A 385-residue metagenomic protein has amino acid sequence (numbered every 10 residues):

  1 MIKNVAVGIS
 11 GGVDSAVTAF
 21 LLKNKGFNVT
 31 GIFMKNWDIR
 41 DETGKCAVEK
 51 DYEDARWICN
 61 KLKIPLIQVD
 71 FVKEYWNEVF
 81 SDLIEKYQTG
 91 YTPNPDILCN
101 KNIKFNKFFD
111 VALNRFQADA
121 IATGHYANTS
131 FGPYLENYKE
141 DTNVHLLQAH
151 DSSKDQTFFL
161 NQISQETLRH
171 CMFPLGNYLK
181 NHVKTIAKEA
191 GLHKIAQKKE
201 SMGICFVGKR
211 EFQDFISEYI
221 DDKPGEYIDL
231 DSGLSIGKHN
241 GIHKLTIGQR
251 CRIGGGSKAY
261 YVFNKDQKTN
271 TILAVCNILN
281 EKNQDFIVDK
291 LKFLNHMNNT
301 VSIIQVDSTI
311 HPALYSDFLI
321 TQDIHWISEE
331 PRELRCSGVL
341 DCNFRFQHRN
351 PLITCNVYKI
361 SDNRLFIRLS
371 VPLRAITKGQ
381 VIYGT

Functional and structural regions predicted by a protein language model:
M1-N161, K188, V262: ATP-dependent adenylation/nucleotidyltransferase module used to activate substrates
A122-N128, P133-T385: AMP-forming adenylation/ATP pyrophosphatase catalytic core
